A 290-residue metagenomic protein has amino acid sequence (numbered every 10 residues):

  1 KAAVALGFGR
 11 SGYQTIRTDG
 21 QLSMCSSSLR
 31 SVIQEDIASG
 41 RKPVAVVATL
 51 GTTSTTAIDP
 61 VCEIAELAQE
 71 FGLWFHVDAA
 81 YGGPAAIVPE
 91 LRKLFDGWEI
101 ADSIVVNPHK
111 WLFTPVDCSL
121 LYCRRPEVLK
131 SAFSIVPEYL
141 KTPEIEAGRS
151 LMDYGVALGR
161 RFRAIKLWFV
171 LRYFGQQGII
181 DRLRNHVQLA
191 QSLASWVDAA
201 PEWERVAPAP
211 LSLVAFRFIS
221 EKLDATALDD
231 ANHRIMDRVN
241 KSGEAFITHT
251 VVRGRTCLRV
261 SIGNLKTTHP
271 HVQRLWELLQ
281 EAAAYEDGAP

Functional and structural regions predicted by a protein language model:
K1-K130: Conserved PLP-enzyme active-site core in the AAT-like
S31, D59-E66, E70, S192 (+3 more regions): Alpha-helical scaffolding segments of alpha/beta enzyme cores, especially the outer helices of TIM-barrel or partial
F71, G97-D198: Active-site C-terminal subdomain of aminotransferase-like
F169-V170, A215-S220, L258-G263: Short, hydrophobic beta-strand segments
D198-P208, H249-T250: Flexible, glycine/charged-enriched surface loops at secondary-structure junctions
R205-V239: Conserved PLP-binding catalytic core of the aspartate aminotransferase-like
L213, K241-R259: Conserved PLP cofactor-binding pocket of PLP-dependent enzymes
V252-P290: PLP-dependent enzyme catalytic core of the Aspartate aminotransferase-like
